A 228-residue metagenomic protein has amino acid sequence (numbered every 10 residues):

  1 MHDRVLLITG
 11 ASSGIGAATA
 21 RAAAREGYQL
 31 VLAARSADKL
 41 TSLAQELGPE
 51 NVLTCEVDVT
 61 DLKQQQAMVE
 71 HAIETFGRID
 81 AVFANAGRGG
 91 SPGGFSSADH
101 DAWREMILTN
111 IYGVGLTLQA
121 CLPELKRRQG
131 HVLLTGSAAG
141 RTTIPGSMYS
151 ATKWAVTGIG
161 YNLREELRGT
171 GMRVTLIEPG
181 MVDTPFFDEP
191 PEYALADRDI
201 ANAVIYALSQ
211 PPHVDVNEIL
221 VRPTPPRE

Functional and structural regions predicted by a protein language model:
S12-S13: Conserved glycine-rich cofactor-binding loop
E26-L43: Conserved glycine-rich Rossmann-like NAD(P)H-binding loop of the short-chain dehydrogenase/reductase
E56-M68, H100: The beta1-alpha1 cofactor-binding region of Rossmann-like NAD(H)/NADP(H)-dependent oxidoreductases
G93-F95, D99-R104: Substrate-binding pocket helix/loop in short-chain dehydrogenase/reductase
L118, T152-K153: Active-site helix of classical SDR
S137: Residue(s) in the substrate-gating loop at a strand-loop-helix junction that position the organic substrate next
M172, L176-I177, T184, E189-E228: C-terminal helical subdomain
